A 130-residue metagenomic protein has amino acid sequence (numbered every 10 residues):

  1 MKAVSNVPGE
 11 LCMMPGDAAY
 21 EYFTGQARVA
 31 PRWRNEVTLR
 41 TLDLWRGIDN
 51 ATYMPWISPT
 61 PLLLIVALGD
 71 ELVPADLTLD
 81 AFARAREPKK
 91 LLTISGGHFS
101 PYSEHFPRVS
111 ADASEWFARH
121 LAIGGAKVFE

Functional and structural regions predicted by a protein language model:
M1-Y53, T60: Alpha/beta-hydrolase
A51-T52, L79-D80, E115: Active-site phosphate/pyrophosphate- and oxyanion-stabilizing loops and adjacent acidic/basic residues in soluble
I57-S58, L63-V66, D70: Short beta-strand/loop motif that positions the catalytic acidic residue of the alpha/beta-hydrolase fold
L68-K89: Conserved loop-alpha-helix segment in the C-terminal half of the alpha/beta-hydrolase fold that carries the catalytic
L92: General small-molecule cofactor/ligand-binding pocket signal
G96-S110: Catalytic histidine-centered segment of alpha/beta-hydrolase-like enzymes
D112-G124: C-terminal alpha-helix
G124-E130: Short, flexible loop/turn segments with low-complexity composition
